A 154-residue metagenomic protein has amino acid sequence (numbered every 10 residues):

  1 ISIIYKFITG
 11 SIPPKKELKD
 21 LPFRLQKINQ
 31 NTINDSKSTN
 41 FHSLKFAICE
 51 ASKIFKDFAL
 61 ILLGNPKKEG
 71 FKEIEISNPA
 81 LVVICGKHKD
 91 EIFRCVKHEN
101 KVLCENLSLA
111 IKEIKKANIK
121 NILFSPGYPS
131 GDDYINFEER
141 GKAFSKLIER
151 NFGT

Functional and structural regions predicted by a protein language model:
I1-A80: Nucleotide phosphate-binding/pyrophosphate-handling subdomain across enzymes that bind or process nucleotide phosphates
T39, N65-K67, H88, L123-D132: Short glycine-rich anion-binding loops that position phosphate/pyrophosphate groups of nucleotides and phosphorylated
A47-C49, E73-I76, V96-H98, N136-R140: Short, glycine/charged-enriched secondary-structure capping and boundary segments
D57-A59, I119-L123: Residue-level preference for the first positions of well-ordered beta-strands
P66-N121: C-terminal helical cap/extension that packs against the catalytic core of soluble nucleotide-cofactor enzymes
P126-T154: Glycine/aspartate-rich loop-and-adjacent alpha/beta segment that forms the canonical ThDP
